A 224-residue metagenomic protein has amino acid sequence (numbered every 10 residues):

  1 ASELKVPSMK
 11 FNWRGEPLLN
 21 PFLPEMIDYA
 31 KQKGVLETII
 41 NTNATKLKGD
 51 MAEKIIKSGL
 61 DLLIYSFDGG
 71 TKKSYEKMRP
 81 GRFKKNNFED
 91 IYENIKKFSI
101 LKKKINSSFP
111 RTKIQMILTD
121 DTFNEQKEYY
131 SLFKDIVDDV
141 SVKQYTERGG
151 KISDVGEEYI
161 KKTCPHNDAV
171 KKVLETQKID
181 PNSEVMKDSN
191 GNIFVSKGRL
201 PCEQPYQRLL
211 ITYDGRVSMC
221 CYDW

Functional and structural regions predicted by a protein language model:
A1-I39, T45-S58: Conserved Radical SAM active-site core
K10, E53-W224: Radical SAM enzyme [4Fe-4S]-AdoMet core and its adjacent flexible, acidic and glycine-rich loops/tails across
I40-N41, Y65: The conserved SAM/SAH-binding core of class I Rossmann-like methyltransferase domains, concentrating on the hydrophobic
T42-N43, G70: Short beta->alpha linker loops
A44-K46, K77-M78: Generic detector of contiguous secondary-structure segments
